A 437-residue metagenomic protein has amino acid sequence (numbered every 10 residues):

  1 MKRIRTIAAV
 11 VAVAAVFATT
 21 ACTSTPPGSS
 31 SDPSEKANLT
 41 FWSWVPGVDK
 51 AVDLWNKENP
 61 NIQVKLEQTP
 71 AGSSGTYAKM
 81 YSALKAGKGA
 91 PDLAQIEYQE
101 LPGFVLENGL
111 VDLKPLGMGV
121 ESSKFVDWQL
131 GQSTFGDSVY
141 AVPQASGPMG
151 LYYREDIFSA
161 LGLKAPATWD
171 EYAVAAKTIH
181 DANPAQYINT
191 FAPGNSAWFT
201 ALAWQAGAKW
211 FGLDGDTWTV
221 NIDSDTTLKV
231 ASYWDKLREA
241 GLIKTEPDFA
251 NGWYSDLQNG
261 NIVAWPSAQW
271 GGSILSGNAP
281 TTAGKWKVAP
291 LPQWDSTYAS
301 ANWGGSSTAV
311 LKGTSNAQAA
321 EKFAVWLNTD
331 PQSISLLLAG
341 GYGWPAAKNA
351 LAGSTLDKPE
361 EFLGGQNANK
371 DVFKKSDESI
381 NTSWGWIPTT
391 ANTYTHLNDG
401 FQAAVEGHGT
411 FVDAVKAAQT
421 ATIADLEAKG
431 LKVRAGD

Functional and structural regions predicted by a protein language model:
M1-L39, K57, D413, I423-D437: Short, low-complexity disordered leader/linker segments with a strong preference for bacterial N-terminal type II
K57-D127, A160-A167, D256, G260-W265 (+1 more regions): Extracytoplasmic "Venus flytrap"/periplasmic binding protein-like
A90-D92, V120-I157, Y187, T297-A301 (+1 more regions): A structural signal for short loop-to-beta-strand junctions that line the ligand-binding cleft of periplasmic/secreted
Y98-P148, L202, K285-A289, K370-V372 (+1 more regions): Hinge/lid segment of periplasmic solute-binding proteins
P102, W270-T282, W294-H396, V433-D437: C-terminal lobe and pocket-closing loops of periplasmic/extracytoplasmic Venus-flytrap solute-binding proteins
F135-Q144, M149, A173-V220, T226 (+1 more regions): Extracytoplasmic/periplasmic solute-binding protein
S159, S376-D437: Conserved C-terminal helix/tail region of periplasmic/extracytoplasmic solute-binding proteins
A176, T217-P247, L291: Glycine-centered hinge/linker elements that transmit conformational signals in sensory and ligand-binding systems
